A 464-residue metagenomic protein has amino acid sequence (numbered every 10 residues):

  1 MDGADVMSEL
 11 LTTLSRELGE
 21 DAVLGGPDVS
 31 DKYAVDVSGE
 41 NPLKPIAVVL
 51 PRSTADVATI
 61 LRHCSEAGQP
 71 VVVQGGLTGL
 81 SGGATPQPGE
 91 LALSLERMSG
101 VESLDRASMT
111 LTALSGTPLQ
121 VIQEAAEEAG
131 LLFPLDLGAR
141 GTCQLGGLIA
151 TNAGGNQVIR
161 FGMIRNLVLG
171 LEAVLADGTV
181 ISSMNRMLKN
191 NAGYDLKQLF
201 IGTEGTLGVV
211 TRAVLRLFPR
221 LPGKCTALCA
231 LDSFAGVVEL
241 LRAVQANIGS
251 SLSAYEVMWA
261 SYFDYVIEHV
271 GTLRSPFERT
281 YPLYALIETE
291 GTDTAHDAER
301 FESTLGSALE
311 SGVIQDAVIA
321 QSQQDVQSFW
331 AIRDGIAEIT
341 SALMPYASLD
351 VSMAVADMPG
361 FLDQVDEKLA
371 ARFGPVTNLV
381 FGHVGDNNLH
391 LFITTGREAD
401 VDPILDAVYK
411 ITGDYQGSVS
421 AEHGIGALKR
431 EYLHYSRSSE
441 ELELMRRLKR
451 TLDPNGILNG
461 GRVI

Functional and structural regions predicted by a protein language model:
M1-R62, G79-M109, Y262-R274, Q323-A347 (+1 more regions): N-terminal flexible segment immediately upstream of the FAD-binding catalytic core in FAD-dependent oxidoreductases
M1-V37, A67-Q69, A308-Q324, D414-V419 (+1 more regions): N-terminal accessory segments
G25-Y33, L215, P219, A230-S233 (+3 more regions): C-terminal substrate-recognition/cap domain of FAD-linked oxidoreductases
G75-T78, M98, G138, A260 (+1 more regions): Short, ordered loop/turn segments at secondary-structure junctions
G100-A254, L458: FAD-binding subdomain of flavoenzyme oxidoreductases
T179, R430-I464: Activity-critical C-terminal alpha-helical subdomain
